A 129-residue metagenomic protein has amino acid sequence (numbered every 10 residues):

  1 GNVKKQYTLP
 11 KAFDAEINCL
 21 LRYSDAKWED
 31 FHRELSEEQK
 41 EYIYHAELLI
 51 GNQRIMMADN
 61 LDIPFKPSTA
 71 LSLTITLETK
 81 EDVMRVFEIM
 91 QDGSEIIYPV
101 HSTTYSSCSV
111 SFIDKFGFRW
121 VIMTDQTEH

Functional and structural regions predicted by a protein language model:
G1, S68-A70, V110: Glycine-centered flexibility motif
G1-N52: Core segments of cupin and vicinal oxygen chelate
N18-L21, L49, M57-K66, I75-H129: Vicinal oxygen chelate
R33, T74-I75: A generic structural signal for short
L35, A70, T103-T104: A general structural-boundary detector
Y44, T69-L71, F116: Residues that flank catalytic or metal-binding motifs in active/ligand-binding sites
